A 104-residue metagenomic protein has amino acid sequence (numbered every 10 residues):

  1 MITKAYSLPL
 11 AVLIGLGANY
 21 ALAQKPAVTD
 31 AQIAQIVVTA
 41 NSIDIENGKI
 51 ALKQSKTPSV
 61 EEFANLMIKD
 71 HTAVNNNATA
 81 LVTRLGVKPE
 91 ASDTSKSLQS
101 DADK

Functional and structural regions predicted by a protein language model:
I2-P9, G15-K104: His/Met- and acidic-residue-enriched segments that coordinate or traffic transition-metal cofactors and support
